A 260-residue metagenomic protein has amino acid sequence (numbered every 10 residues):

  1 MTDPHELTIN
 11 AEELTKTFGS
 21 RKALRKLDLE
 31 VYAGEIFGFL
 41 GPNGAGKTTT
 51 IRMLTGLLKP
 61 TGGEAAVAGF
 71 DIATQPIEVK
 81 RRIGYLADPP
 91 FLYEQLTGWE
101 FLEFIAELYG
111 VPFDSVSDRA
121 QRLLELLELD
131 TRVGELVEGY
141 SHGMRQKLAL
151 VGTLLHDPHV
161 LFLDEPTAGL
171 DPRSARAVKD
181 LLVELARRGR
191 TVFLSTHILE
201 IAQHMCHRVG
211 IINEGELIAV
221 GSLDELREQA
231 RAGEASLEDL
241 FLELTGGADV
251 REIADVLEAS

Functional and structural regions predicted by a protein language model:
E103, E107, D114-R132: Conserved ABC ATPase "signature" region
L155-H159: A short, proline-enriched helix->beta-strand linker immediately N-terminal to the Walker B motif in ABC-type P-loop
L161-E165: Catalytic Walker B motif of ABC-type/P-loop ATPase nucleotide-binding domains
A175-R188: Helical segment within the ABC ATPase nucleotide-binding domain
V220-G221: ABC ATPase "signature
